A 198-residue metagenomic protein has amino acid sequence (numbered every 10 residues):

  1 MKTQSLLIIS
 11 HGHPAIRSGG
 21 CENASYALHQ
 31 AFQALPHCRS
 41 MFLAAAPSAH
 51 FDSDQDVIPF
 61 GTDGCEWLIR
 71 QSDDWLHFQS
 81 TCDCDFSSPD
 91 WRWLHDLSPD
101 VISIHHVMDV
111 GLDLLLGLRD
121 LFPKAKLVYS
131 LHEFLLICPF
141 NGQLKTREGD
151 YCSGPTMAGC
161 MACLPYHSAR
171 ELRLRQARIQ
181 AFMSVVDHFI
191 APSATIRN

Functional and structural regions predicted by a protein language model:
M1-Q55, F122-A125: N-terminal subdomain of nucleotide-sugar transferases
G19-G20, F51-V57, L116, P139-Q143 (+1 more regions): Short aromatic-enriched loop/helix-cap "lid" or pocket-rim segments at secondary-structure transitions that line
C21-A24, A45, H105, L131 (+2 more regions): Replace "coordinates the UDP/GDP/TDP-sugar" with "coordinates nucleotide-activated sugar donors
A34-C84, D90-W93: N-terminal strand-loop element at the rim of the active site of nucleotide-sugar-dependent glycosyltransferases
S48, L135, T195-R197: Alpha-helix capping/helix-boundary segments
R92-G111, A125-S130: Short N-terminal targeting/anchoring amphipathic segment
L118-P123, F182-S184: Short, conserved loop/helix-junction motifs that constitute active-site signature segments in enzyme catalytic cores
L135, D150-H188: Membrane-proximal helix-turn-helix segments that form the acceptor-binding/catalytic region of lipid-linked
